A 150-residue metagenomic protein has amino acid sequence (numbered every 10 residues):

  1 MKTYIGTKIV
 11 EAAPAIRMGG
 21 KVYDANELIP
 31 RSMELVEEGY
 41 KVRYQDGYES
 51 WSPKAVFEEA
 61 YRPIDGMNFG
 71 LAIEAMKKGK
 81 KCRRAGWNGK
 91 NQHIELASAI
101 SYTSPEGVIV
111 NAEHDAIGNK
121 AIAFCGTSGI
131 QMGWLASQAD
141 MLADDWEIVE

Functional and structural regions predicted by a protein language model:
M1-R83, W87-Q92, S98-E106, V110-A112 (+3 more regions): Motif-centric detector for short Cys/His coordination patterns
D115-A136, M141-L142: Acidic, glycine/polar-enriched metal-coordinating patches/loops that mediate binding to polyanionic ligands
